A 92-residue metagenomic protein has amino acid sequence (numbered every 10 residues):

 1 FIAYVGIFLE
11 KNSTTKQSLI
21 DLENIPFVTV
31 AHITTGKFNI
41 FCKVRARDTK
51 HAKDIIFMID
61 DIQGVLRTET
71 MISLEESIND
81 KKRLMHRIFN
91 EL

Functional and structural regions predicted by a protein language model:
F1-L92: A compositional/biophysical signature of low hydrophobicity enriched in polar/charged and small residues
